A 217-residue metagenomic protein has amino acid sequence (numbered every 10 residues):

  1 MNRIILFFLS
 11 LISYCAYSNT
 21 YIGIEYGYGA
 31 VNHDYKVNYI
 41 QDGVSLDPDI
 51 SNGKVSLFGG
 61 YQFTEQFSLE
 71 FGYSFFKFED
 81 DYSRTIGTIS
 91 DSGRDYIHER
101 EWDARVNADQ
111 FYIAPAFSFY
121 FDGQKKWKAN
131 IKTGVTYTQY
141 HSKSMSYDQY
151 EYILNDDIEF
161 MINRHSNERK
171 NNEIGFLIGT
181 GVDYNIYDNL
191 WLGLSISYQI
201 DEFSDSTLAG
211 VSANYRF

Functional and structural regions predicted by a protein language model:
M1-Y21: Cleavable N-terminal export/targeting peptides
A16-F63, L69, F75, F111 (+1 more regions): Short glycine/proline- and aromatic-enriched beta-strand/turn motifs that initiate or cap beta-hairpins
T20-I22, Q66-F71, Q124-W127, Y184-L192: Repeated loop/turn-to-beta-strand initiation elements of outer-membrane beta-barrel proteins
G23, G27, F111-Y120, K126-Y140 (+1 more regions): Detector for outer-membrane/organellar transmembrane beta-barrel domains, recognizing the amphipathic beta-strand
I24, L57-Y61, Y73, I113-F119 (+4 more regions): Residues on the lipid-exposed face of transmembrane beta-strands in outer-membrane beta-barrel proteins
V31-N52, F75-Q110, T138-E173, Y198-I200: Extracellular/periplasm-exposed beta-strand and loop segments of Gram-negative cell-envelope proteins, dominated by
F76-Y82, F176-F217: Predominantly the C-terminal beta-signal and adjacent terminal strand-loop region of outer-membrane beta-barrel
